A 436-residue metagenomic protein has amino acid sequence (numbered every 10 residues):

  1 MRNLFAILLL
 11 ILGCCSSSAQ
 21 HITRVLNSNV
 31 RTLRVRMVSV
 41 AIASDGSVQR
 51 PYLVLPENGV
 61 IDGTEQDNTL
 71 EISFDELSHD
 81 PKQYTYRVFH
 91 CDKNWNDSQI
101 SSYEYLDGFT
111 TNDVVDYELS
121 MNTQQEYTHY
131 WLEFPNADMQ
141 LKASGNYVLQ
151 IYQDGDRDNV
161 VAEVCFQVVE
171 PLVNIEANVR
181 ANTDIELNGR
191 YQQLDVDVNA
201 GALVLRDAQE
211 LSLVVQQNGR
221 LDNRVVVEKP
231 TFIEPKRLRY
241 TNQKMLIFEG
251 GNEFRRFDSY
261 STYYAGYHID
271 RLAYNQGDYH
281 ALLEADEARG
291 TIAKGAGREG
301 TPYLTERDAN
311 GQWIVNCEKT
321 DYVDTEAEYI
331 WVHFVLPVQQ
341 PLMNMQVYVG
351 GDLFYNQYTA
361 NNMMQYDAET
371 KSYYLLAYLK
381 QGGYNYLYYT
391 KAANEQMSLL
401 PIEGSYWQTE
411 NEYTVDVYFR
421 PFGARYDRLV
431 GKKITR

Functional and structural regions predicted by a protein language model:
M1-T23: Bacterial Sec-dependent N-terminal signal peptides
I22-T32, V168-Y191, W407-V430: Low-complexity, Pro/Ser/Thr- and charge-rich linker/hinge segments at domain boundaries
M37-H90, L187-V198, K319-V335: Contiguous beta-strand segments within globular domains
K93-W95, M139-Q140, Q153-V161, R220-L221 (+2 more regions): Short acidic/polar inter-strand loop motif in beta-rich domains
D107-Y130, L221-E228, H333-Q381, A393-G423: Aromatic-rich carbohydrate-binding modules that target alpha-glucans
Q124-D154: Ligand-binding face of N-terminal immunoglobulin V-set domains in extracellular IgSF glycoproteins
S212-E299: Long, internal scaffold/assembly segments composed of regular secondary structure
A288-M343, D427-R436: Basic K/R-rich, polyanion-interacting modules in nucleoproteins and related proteins
